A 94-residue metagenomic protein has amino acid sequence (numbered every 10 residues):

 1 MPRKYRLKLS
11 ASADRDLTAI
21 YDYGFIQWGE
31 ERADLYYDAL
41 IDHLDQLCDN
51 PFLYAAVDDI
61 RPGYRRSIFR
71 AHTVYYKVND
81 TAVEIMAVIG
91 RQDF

Functional and structural regions predicted by a protein language model:
M1-L35: Arg/Lys-rich, positively charged N-terminal/basic patches that mediate binding to nucleic acids
R3-K4, Y36, L44, L53: Extended, folded domain segments that form the structural surfaces/walls around functional sites
Y5-L7, Y23, Q27, R65 (+2 more regions): Non-catalytic interaction surface on structured domains
A13, L40, Y76: GIY-YIG nuclease signature motif recognition
D22, D42-D45, A87: Generic alpha-helical structural context detector
Q27, L35-Y36, I41-D42, N50: Amphipathic, hydrophobic secondary-structure cores in small proteins
D42-I68: A short, surface-exposed loop/turn module that caps and links secondary-structure elements
H72-F94: Enriched for short, Lys/Arg-rich terminal
